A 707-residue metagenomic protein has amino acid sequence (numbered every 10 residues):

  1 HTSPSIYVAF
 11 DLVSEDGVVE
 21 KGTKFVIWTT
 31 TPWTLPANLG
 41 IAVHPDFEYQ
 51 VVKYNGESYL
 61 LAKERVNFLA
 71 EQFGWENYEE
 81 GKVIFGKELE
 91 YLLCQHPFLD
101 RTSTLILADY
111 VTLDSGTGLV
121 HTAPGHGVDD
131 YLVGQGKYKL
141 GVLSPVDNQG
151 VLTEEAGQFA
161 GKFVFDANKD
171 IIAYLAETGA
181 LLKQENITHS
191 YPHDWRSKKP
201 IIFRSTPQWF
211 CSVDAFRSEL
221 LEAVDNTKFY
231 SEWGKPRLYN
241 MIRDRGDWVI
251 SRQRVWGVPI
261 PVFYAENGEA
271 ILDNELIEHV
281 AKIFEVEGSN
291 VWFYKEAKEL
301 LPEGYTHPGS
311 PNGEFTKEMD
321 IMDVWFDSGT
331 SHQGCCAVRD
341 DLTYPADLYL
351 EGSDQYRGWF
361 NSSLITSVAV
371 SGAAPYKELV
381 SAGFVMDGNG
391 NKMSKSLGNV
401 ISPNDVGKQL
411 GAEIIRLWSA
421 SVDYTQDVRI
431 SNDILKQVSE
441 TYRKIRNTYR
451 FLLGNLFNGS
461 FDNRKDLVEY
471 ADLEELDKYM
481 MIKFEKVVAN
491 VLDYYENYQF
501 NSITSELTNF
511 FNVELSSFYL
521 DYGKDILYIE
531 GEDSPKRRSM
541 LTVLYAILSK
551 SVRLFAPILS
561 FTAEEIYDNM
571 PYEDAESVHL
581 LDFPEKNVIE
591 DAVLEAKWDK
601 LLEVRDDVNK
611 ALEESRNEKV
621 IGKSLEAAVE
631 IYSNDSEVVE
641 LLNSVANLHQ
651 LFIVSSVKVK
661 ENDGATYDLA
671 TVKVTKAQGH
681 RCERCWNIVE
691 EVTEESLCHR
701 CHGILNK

Functional and structural regions predicted by a protein language model:
H1-P36, Q50, Y91-Q95, R101 (+11 more regions): Residue patterns forming the tRNA-binding/recognition surfaces of aminoacyl-tRNA synthetases and related DALR
A9, W28, S103, K137-Q149 (+3 more regions): Alpha-helical recognition segments enriched in aromatics with Gly/Pro capping that present substrate-recognition
G40, F47-L119, V128-L132: Protease-associated
L93, H193, Y264, T306 (+2 more regions): The −1 position to Zn-ligating cysteines in a subset of zinc-ribbon hairpins
F159-G161, G268-F284, E626-H680: A broadly conserved sequence feature marking short terminus-proximal activation segments in nucleic acid-centric
F203, F315-E318, E691-E694, K707: Short, non-ligating residues that shape and space the ligands of small metal-coordination modules and catalytic
P311-N312, W686-V689, H699-H702: Cys/His-coordinated zinc-binding microdomains
F315, G459-A489, L520-A611, E618-S633 (+2 more regions): Acidic, turn-prone loop/beta-hairpin segments
